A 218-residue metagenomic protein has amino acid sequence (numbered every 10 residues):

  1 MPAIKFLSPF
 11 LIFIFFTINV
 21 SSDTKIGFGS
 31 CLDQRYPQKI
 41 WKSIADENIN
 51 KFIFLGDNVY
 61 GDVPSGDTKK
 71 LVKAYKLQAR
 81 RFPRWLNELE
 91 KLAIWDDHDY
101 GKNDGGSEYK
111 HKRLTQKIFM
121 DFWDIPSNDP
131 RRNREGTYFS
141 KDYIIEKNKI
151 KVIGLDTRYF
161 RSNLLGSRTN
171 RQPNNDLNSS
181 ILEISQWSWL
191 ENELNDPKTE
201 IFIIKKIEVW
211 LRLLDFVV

Functional and structural regions predicted by a protein language model:
M1-S8: Bacterial N-terminal signal peptides that target proteins for export
P9-F10, N19-S21: Cleavable N-terminal signal peptides
F15-T17: N-terminal signal peptide c-region/cleavage motif recognized by signal peptidases
V20-V218: Metal-dependent phosphoester/phosphodiester hydrolase catalytic core
